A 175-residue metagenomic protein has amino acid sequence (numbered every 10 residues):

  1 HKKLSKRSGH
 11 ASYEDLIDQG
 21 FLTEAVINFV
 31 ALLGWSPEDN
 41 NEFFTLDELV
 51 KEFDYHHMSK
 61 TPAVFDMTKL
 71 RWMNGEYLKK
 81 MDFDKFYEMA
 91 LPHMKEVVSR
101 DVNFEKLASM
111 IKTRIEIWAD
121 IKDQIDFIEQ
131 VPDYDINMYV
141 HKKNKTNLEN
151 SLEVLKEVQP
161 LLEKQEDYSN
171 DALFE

Functional and structural regions predicted by a protein language model:
K2-L78, K85, P92, E175: Alpha-helical recognition segments enriched in aromatics with Gly/Pro capping that present substrate-recognition
F83-E175: Small-residue-rich helix-loop
